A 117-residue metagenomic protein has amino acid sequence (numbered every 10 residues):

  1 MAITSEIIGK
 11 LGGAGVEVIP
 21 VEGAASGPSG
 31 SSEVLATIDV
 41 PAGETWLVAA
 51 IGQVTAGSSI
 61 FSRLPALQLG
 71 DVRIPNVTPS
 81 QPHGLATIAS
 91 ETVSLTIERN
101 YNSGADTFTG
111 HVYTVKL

Functional and structural regions predicted by a protein language model:
M1-A14: Enriched but not universal
T4, V18, E22-A25, P79 (+1 more regions): N-terminal start and proteolytic maturation junction detector
G15-R73, H111-Y113: Beta-rich globular "head" domains
S31, E44, Q81, E91-V93: Surface-exposed loop/turn positions
P75-A89: Beta-sandwich interaction modules
T87-S103: Noncatalytic modules at the cell exterior or secretory-pathway interfaces, chiefly beta-strand-rich lectin/adhesion
S103-Y113: Edge beta-strands of jelly-roll/beta-sandwich modules across compartments, strongly enriched in secreted/luminal
K116-L117: Short, solvent-exposed mixed-charge patches
